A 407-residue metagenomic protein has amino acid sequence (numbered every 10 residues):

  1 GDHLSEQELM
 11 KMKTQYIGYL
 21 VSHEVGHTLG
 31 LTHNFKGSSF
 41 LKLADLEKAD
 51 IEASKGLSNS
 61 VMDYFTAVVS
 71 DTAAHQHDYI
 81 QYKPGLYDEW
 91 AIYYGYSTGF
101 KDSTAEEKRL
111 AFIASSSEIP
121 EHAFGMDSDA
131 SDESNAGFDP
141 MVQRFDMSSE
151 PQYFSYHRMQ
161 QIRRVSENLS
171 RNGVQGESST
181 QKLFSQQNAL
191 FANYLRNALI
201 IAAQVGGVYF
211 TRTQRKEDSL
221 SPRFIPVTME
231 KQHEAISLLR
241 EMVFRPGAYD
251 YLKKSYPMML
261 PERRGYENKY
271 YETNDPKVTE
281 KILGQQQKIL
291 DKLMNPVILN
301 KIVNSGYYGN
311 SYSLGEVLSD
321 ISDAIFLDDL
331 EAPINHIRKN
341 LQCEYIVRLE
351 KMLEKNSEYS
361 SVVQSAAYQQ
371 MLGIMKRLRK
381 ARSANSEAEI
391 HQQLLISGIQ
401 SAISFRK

Functional and structural regions predicted by a protein language model:
D2-V21: Short pre-active-site segment immediately N-terminal to the catalytic Zn-binding motif
E8, G37-K407: Conserved catalytic/binding loops enriched for acidic/polar residues
K13, L31-T32, F40-L41: Active-site and adjacent substrate-binding regions of carbohydrate-active enzymes
Y19-N34: Active-site recognition of the HExxH zinc-binding catalytic motif
